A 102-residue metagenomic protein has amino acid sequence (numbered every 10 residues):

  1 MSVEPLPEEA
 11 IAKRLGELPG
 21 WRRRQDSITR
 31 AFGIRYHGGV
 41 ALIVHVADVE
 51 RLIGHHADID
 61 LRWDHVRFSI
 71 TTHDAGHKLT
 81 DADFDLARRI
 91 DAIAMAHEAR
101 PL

Functional and structural regions predicted by a protein language model:
M1-L102: Long, contiguous binding/interaction regions
